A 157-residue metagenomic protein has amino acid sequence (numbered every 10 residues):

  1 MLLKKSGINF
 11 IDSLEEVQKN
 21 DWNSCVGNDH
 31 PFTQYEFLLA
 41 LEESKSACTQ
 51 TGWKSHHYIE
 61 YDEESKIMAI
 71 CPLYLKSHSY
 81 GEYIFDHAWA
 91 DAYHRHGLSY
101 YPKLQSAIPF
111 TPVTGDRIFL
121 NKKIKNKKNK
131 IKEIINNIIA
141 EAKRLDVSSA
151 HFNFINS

Functional and structural regions predicted by a protein language model:
M1-S157: N-acyltransferase acceptor-side catalytic subdomain
